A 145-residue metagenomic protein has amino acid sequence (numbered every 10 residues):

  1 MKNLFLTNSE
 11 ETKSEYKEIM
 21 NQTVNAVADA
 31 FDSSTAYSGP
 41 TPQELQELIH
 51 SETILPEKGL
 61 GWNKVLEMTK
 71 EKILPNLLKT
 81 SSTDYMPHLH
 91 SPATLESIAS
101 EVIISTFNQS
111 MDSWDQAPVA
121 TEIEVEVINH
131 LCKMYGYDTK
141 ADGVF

Functional and structural regions predicted by a protein language model:
K2-K140, V144-F145: N-terminal entrance/gating region of PLP-dependent enzymes' catalytic architecture
